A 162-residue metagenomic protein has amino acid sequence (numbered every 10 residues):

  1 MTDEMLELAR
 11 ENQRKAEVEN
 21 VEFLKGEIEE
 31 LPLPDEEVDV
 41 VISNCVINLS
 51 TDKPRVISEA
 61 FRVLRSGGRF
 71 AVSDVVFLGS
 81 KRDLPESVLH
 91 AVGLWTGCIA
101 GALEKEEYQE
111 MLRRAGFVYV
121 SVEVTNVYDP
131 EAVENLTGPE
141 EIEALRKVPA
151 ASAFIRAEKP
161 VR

Functional and structural regions predicted by a protein language model:
M1-L31, P54-R55, L78: Class I SAM-dependent methyltransferase SAM/SAH-binding core
E29-V40: A short acidic, Gly/Pro-enriched loop at the edge of an enzyme's catalytic core that lines a small-molecule cofactor
D39-D52: A short SAM/SAH-binding and catalytic strip from SAM-dependent methyltransferases
C45, E59-F61, L112: Class I S-adenosylmethionine-dependent transferase superfamily signal
P54-R69: A short glycine-rich, Lys/Arg-flanked "PGG" loop and its adjoining helix->strand segment in the class I
V72-D74: Acidic carboxylate diad motif detector
F77-I99, E110: Short, glycine-/aromatic-enriched active-site segment of Class I SAM-dependent methyltransferases
M111-R162: C-terminal lobe and adjacent flexible extensions of AdoMet/dcAdoMet transferase-like proteins
